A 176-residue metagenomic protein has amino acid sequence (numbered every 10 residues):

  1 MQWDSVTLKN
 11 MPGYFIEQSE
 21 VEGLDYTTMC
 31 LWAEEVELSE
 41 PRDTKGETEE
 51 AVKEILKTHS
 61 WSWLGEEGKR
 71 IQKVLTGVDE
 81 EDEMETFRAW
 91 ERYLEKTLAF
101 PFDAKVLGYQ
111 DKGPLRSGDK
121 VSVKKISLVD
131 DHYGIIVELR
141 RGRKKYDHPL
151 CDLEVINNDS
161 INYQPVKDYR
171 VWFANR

Functional and structural regions predicted by a protein language model:
M1-E95, F100-D168, W172-R176: Basic/aromatic-rich interaction segments and small domains that mediate binding to polyanionic partners
